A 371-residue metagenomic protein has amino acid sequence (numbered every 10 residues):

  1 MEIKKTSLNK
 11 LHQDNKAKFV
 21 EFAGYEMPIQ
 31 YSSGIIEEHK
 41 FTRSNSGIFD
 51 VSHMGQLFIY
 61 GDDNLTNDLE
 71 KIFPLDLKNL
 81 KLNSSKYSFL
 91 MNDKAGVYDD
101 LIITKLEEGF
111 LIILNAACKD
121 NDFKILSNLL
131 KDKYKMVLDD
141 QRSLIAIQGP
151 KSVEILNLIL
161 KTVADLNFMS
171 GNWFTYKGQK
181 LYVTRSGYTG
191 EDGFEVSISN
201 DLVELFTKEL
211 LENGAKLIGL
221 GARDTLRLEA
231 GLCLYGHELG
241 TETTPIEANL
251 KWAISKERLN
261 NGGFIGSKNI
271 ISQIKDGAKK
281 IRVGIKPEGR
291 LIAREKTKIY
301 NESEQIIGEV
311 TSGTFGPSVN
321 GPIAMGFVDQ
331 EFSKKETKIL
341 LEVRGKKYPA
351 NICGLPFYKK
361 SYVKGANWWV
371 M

Functional and structural regions predicted by a protein language model:
M1-A23, M27-Y31, K105-M371: Conserved, structured C-terminal
M1-L90, G96, L220-G221: Acidic, proline/glycine-enriched N-terminal capping motif
D50, D100, E195: Acidic active-site catalytic centers that drive phospho-/nucleotidyl reactions and related ester hydrolyses
H53-Y60, F89-M91, E108-F110, Q141-I147: Conserved short loop/turn motifs at secondary-structure junctions
K81-K94, L138-I145, F174: Short, glycine/charge-rich beta-strand/loop segments that flank catalytic centers and engage negatively charged groups
D93, Y98, I113-A117: Short coil/turn segments at secondary-structure boundaries
Y98-L101, I352: Short beta-strand and beta-hairpin "edge-sheet" elements
